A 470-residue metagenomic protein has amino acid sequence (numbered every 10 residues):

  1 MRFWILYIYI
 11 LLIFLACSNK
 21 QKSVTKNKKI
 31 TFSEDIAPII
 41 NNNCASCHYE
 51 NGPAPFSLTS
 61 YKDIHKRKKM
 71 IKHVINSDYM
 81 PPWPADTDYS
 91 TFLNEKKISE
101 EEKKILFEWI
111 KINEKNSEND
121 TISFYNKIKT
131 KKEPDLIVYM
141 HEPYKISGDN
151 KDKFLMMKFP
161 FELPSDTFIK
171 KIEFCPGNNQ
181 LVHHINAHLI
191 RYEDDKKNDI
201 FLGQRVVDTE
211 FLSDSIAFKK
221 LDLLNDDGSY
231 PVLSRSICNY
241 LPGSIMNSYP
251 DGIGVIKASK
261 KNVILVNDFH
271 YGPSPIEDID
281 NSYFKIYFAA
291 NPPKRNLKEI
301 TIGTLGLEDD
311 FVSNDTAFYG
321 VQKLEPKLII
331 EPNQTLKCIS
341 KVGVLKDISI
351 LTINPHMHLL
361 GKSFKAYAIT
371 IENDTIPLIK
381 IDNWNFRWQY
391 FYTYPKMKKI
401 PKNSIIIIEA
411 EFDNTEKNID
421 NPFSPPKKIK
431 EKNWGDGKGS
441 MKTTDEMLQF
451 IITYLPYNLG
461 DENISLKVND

Functional and structural regions predicted by a protein language model:
M1-L6: Positively charged n-region of N-terminal signal peptides that target proteins for export
Y9-S18: Hydrophobic h-region of N-terminal signal peptides that target proteins for export in Gram-negative bacteria
L11, P38-N41, P332: Processing junctions and N-termini across compartments
C17-K158, N267-D268: Aromatic- and Gly/Pro-enriched helix-to-coil junctions and flexible linker segments
F56, H73, P82, T87-F92 (+3 more regions): Beta-strand-centric surfaces of beta-sandwich/beta-rich domains
